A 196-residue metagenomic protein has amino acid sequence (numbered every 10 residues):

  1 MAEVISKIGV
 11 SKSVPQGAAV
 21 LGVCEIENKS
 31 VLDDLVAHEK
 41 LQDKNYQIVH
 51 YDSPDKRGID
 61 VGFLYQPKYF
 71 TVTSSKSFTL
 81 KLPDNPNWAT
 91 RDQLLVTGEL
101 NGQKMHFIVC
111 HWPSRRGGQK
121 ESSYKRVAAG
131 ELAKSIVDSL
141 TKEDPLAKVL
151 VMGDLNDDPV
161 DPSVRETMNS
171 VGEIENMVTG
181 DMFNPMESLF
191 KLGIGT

Functional and structural regions predicted by a protein language model:
M1-V61, G130-E131: N-terminal, active-site-proximal structural segment of metallo-dependent hydrolase catalytic domains
G17-V23, H50-Y51, P83-D84, G117-R126 (+2 more regions): Second-shell loop/turn segments in exported
I26, W112, D154-L155: Active-site metal-binding loops of divalent metal-dependent hydrolases
E27, K56-S74, T196: Conserved beta strand-loop-helix elements of the APE1-like EEP
S30-D33, R57-D60, R116-Q119, D158-S163: Extracytoplasmic/secreted cell-surface and envelope-processing proteins
K68-T71, A89-S114: Beta-strand-turn-beta hairpins that frame and shape the catalytic cleft of phosphate-ester-processing enzymes
N101-E131, S135, T141: Metal-dependent phosphoester/phosphodiester hydrolase catalytic core
R126-T196: Metal-dependent phosphoesterases centered on the DNase I-like endonuclease/exonuclease/phosphatase
